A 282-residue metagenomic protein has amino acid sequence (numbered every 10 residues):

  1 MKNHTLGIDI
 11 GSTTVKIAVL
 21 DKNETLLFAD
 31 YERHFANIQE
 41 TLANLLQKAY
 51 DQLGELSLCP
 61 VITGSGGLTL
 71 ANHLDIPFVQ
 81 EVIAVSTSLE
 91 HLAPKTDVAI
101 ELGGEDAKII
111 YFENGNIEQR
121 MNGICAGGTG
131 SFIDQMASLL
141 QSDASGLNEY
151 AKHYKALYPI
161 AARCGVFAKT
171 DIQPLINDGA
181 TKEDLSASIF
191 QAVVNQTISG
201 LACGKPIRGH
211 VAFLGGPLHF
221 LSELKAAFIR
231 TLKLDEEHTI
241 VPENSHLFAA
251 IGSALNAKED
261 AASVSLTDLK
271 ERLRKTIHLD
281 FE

Functional and structural regions predicted by a protein language model:
M1-N23, T96-E113: Gly/Thr-rich phosphate-binding beta-strand-loop-beta motif of the actin/hexokinase/Hsp70
H4-E40, N44, E118-Q119, G123: Short glycine-rich, Thr/Ser-proximal phosphate-binding strand/loop in the N-terminal lobe of ATP-dependent enzymes
Y31-H34, A49-I83, Y111-Q119: Short beta-strand-loop/turn "lid" adjacent to the catalytic site in phosphate-handling enzymes
I38, N114-A156, C164, L255-E259: Glycine-rich phosphate-binding loop plus the immediately following alpha-helix
G66, C203-T231, P242-H246: Glycine-rich phosphate-binding loops at beta-strand->alpha-helix junctions
F78-V82, I229-I251: Conserved phosphate-binding/catalytic loops in two-lobed NTP-binding clefts
I133-Q135, V241-T276: Glycine-rich phosphate-binding/hydrolytic loop that grips phosphoryl groups
A168-S199, H246: Adenine-nucleotide phosphate-binding core of ATP-dependent small-molecule kinases
